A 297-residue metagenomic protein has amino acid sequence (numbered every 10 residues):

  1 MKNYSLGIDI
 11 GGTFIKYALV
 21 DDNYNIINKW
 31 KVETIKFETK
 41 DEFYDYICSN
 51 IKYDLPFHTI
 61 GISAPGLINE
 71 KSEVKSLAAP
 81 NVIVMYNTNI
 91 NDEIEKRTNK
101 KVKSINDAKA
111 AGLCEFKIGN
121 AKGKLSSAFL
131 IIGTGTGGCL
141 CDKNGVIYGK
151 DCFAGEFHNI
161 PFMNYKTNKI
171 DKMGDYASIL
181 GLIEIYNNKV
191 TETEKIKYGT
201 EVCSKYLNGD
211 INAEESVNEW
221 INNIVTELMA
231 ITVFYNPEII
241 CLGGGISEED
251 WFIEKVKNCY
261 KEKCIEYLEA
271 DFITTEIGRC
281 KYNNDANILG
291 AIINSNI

Functional and structural regions predicted by a protein language model:
K2-A64: Conserved phosphate-binding loops in N-terminal lobes of ATP-dependent enzymes of the actin/Hsp70/sugar-kinase
K2-Y4, A18-V20, Y24, E38-K40 (+4 more regions): Glycine/GP-enriched mid-protein hinge/lid loop-to-helix segment characteristic of carbohydrate kinases
K29-K31, L77, G149: Residue-level detector of high-confidence beta-strand sites
W30-H58, D171-Y176, I183-C241, I246-D250 (+3 more regions): Adenine-nucleotide phosphate-binding core of ATP-dependent small-molecule kinases
K40-C48, T59-I60, I68-S126, I253-Y267: Glycine-rich phosphate-binding loop and adjoining helix at the ATP-binding site of ATP-dependent phosphoryl-transfer
I51, N294-I297: Short, hydrophobic alpha-helical segments
P65-I68, G133-G135: Short glycine-rich anion-binding loops that position phosphate/pyrophosphate groups of nucleotides and phosphorylated
D107, G133, A291: Active-site glycine-centered loops adjacent to acidic/histidine catalytic or metal-binding residues that shape
